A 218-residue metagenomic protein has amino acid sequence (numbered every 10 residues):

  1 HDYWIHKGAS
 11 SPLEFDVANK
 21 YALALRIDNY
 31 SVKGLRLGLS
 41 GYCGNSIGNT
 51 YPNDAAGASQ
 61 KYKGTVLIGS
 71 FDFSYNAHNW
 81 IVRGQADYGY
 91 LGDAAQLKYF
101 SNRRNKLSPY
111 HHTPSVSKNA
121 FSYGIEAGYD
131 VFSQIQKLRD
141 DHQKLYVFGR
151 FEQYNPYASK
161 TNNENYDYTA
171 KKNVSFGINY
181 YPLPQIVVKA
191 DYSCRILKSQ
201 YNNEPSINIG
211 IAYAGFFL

Functional and structural regions predicted by a protein language model:
H1-S46: Aromatic- and glycine-enriched pocket-lining scaffold segments that form the walls of small-molecule binding clefts
G38-L218: Outer-membrane beta-barrel pore domains
